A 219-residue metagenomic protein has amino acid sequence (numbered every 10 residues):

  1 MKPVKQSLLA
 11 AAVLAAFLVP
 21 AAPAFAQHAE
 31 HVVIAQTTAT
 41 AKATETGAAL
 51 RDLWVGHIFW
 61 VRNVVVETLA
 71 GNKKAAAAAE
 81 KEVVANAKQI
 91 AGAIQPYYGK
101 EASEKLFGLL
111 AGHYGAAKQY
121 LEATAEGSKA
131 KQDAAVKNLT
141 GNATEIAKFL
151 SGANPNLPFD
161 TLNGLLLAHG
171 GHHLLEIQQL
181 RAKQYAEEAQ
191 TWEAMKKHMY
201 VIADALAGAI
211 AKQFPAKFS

Functional and structural regions predicted by a protein language model:
M1-A10: Bacterial N-terminal signal peptides that target proteins for export
P3, P20, E30-H31: N-terminal leader/presequence segments that precede the conserved core
V4-K5, T46, A102: Structural motif marking the loop-to-transmembrane transition
F17-F25: C-terminal segment of classical bacterial N-terminal signal peptides
E30-H31, A35, K42-A76, E80-V83 (+4 more regions): C-terminal amphipathic alpha-helix
V83-L121: Mid-chain, structured segments of secreted extracytoplasmic proteins
